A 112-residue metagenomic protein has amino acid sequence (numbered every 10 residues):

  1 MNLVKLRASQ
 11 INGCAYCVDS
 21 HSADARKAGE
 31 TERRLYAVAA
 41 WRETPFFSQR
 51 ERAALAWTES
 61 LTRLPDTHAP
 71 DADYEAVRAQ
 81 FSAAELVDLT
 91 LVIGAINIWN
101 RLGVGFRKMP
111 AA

Functional and structural regions predicted by a protein language model:
M1-A112: Hydrophobic alpha-helical segments
